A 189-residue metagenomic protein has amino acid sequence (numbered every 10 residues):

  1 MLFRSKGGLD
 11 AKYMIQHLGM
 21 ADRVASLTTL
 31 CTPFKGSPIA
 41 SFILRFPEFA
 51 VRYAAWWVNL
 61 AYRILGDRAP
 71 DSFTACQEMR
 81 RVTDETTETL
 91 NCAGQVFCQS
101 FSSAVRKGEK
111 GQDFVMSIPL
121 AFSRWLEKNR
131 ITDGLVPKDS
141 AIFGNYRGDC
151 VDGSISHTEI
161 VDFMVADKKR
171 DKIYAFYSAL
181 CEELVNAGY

Functional and structural regions predicted by a protein language model:
S5-G19, L27: Short glycine-enriched nucleophile-adjacent loop and the immediately C-terminal alpha-helix near the catalytic center
A21-D22, S26-Y189: Helical cap/lid subdomain of alpha/beta-hydrolase-fold lipid enzymes that gates access to the catalytic pocket
